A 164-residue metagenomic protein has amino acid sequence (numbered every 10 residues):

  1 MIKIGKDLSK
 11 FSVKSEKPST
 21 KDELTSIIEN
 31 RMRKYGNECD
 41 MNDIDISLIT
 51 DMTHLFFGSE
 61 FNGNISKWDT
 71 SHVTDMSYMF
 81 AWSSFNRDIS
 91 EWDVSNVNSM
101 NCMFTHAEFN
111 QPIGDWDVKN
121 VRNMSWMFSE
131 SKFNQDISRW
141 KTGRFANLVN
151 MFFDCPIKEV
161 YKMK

Functional and structural regions predicted by a protein language model:
M1-K164: Negatively charged
